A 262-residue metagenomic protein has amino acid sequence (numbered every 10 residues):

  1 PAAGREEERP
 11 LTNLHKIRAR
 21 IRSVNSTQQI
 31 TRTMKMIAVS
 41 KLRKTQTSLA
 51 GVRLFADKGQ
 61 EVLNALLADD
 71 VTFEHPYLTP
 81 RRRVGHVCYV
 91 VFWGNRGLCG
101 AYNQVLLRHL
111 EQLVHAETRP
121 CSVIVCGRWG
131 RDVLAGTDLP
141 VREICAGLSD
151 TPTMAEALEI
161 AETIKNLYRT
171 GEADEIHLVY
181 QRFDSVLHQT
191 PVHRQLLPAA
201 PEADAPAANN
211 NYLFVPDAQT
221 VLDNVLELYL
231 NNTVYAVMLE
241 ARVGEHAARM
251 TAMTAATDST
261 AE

Functional and structural regions predicted by a protein language model:
P1: Nucleotide/pyrophosphate-binding catalytic subdomain
G4-E262: C-terminal beta-strand-loop-alpha-helix "lid" module of Rossmann-like NAD(P)-dependent dehydrogenases
